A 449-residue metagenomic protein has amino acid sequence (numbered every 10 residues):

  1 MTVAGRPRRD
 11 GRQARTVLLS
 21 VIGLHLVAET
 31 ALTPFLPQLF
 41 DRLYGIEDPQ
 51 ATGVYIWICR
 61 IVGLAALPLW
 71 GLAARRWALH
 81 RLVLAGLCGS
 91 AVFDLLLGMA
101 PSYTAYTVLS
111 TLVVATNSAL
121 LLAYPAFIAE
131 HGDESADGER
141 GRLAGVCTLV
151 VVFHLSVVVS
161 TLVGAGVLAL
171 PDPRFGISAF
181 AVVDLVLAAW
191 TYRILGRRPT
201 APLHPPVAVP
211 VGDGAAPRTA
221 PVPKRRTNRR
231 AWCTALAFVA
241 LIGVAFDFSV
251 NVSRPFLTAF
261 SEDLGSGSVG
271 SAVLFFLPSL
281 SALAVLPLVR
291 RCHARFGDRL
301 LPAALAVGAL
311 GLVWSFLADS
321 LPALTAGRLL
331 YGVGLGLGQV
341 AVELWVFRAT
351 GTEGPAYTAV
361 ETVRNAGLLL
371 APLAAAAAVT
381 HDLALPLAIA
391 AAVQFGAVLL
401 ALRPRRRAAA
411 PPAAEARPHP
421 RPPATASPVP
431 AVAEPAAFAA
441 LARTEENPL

Functional and structural regions predicted by a protein language model:
R8-R60, A235-L274: Helix-loop boundary and gating motifs at the non-cytosolic
V54-G71, F276-L288: Central cavity-lining transmembrane alpha-helices of secondary-active solute carriers, predominantly the Major
A65-P101: Conserved MFS/SLC helix-loop-helix module at the cytosolic interface between two early adjacent transmembrane helices
A66-A78, L168, A284-D298, V379: Helix-to-loop junctions at the C-terminal end of transmembrane segments in multipass secondary transporters
R81-L95, R299-W314: Structural signature of the two symmetry-related core transmembrane helices
T111-F153, T350: Cytoplasmic helix-loop-helix junction between adjacent transmembrane helices in 12-TM secondary transporters
F175-R193, P386-R403: Symmetry-related core transmembrane helices of the 12-TM Major Facilitator Superfamily/SLC fold
T352-H381: A late C-terminal transmembrane helix in Major Facilitator Superfamily
